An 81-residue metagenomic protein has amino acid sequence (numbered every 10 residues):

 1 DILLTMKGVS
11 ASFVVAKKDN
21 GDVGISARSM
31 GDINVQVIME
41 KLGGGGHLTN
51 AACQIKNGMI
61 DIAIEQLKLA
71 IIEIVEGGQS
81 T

Functional and structural regions predicted by a protein language model:
D1-T81: Gly/His-enriched, cation/cofactor- and phosphate-binding structural elements
